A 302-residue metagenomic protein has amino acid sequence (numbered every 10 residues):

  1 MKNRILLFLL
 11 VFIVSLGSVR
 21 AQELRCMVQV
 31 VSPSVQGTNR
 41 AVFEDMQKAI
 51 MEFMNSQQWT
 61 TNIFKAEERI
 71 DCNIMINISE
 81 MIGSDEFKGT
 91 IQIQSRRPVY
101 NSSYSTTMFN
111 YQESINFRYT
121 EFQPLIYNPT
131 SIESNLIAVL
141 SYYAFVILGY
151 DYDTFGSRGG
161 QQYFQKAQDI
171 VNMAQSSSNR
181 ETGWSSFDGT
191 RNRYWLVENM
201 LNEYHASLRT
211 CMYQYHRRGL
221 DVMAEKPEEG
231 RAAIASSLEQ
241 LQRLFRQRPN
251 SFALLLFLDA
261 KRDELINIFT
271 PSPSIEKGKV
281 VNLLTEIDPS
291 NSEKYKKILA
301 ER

Functional and structural regions predicted by a protein language model:
M1-I5: Positively charged n-region of N-terminal signal peptides that target proteins for export
L7-L16: Bacterial N-terminal signal peptides
G17-A21: Sec/Tat signal peptide C-region and signal peptidase I cleavage site
Q22-K88, V99-N101: Start-of-domain marker
Q29, Y213-R302: A cross-kingdom marker for long, charged
M51-W59, G149-D153, I266, T270: Sec-exported extracytoplasmic/periplasmic mature domains
D85-E198: Acidic/His-rich structured neighborhood in mature extracellular/periplasmic domains
G159-N250, L254: Flexible, glycine-rich surface segments
